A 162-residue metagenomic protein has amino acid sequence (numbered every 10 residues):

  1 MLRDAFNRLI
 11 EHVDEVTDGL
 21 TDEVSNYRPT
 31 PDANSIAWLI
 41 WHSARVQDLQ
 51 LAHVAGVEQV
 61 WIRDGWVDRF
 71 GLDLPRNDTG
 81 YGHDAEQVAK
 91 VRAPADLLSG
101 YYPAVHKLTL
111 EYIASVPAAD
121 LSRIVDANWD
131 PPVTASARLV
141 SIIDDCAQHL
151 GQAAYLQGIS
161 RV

Functional and structural regions predicted by a protein language model:
L2-D4, H53, R92, L98-S99: Short leucine-rich amphipathic alpha-helices used at interfaces
R3-N7, E11-D14, V24-Y81, K107-L110 (+1 more regions): Short, contiguous alpha-helical
T17, I40, S99-Y102: A generic alpha-helix structural signal
T17, T21, A114-P117, Q157: A structural signal for long alpha-helical coiled-coils and helix-turn connectors that form the cytosolic signaling
D73-L121: Acidic/histidine-rich alpha-helical segments that form the ligand environment of transition-metal centers
